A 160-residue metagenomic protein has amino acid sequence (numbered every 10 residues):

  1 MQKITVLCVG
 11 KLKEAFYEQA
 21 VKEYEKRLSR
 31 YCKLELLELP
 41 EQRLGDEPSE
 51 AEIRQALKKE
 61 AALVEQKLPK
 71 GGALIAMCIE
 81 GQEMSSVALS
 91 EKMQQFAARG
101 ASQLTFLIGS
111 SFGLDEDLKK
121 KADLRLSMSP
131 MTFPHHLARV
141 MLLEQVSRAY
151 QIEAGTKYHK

Functional and structural regions predicted by a protein language model:
M1-L28: N-terminal beta1-alpha1 ligand-phosphate binding loop
K3, A101-L107: Loop/turn-to-beta-strand initiation segments
L7, E35-L37: General small-molecule cofactor/ligand-binding pocket signal
L12, I79-Q82, S110-G113: Short glycine-rich anion-binding loops that position phosphate/pyrophosphate groups of nucleotides and phosphorylated
S29-E35: A generic structural motif
C32, G71-G72, A122: Short, well-ordered alpha-helix to beta-strand connector turns
P40-S102: S-adenosyl-L-methionine/SAH cofactor-binding core of RNA-modifying enzymes
F112, E116-K160: Structured adenosyl-cofactor binding patch, chiefly the S-adenosyl-L-methionine
